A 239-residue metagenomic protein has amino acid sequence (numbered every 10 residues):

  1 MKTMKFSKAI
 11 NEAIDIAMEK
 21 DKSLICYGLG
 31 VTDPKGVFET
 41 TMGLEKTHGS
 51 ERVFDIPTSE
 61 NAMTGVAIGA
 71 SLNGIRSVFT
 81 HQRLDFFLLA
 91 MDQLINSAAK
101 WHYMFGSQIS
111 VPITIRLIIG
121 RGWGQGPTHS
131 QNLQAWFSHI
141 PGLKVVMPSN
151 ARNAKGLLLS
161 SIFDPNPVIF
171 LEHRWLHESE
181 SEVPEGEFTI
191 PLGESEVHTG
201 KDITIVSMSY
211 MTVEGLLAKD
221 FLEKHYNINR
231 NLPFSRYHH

Functional and structural regions predicted by a protein language model:
M1-P167, L171: Thiamine diphosphate
A9-A17, G156-P167, L176-H225: Glycine-/acidic-rich phosphate or pyrophosphate-binding loops and their flanking alpha/beta elements
G30, P57-T58, L232-H239: Short beta->alpha junction loops
G43-S50, W136, E214-L232: Short helix-loop-beta junction
S77, V168, I203, N229-R230: Hydrophobic anchor at the start of a short beta-strand that flanks the dinucleotide cofactor-binding loop
I119, R174-H177, S209-Y210, S235-H238: Glycine-rich beta-alpha junction loops
L171, V206-S207, R230-F234: Short, conserved beta-strand edge motifs with alternating hydrophobic and charged residues
